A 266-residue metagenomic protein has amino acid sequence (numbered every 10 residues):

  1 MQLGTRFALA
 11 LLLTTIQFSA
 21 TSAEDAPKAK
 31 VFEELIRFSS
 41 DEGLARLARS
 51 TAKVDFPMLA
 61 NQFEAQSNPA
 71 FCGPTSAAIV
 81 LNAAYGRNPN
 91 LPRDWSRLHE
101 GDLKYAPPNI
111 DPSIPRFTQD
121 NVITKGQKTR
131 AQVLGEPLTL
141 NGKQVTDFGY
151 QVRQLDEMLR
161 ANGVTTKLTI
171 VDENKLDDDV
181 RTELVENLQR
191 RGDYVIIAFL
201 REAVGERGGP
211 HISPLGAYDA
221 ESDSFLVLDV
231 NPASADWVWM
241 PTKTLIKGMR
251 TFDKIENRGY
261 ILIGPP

Functional and structural regions predicted by a protein language model:
M1-A8: Bacterial N-terminal signal peptides that target proteins for export
L13-A20: Hydrophobic h-region of N-terminal signal peptides that target proteins for export in Gram-negative bacteria
T21-T146: Active-site-adjacent structural segments surrounding the nucleophilic cysteine of cysteine proteases and isopeptidases
G101-P210, G216-G259, I263: Conserved active-site-adjacent core of cysteine acyl-enzyme catalytic domains
